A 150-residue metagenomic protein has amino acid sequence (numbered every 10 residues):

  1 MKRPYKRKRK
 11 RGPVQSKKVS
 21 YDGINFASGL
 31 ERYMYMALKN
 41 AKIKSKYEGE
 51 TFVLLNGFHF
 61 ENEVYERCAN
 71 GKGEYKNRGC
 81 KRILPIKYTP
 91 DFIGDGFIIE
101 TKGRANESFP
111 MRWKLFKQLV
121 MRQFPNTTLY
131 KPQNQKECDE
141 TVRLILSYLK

Functional and structural regions predicted by a protein language model:
M1-K150: Electrostatic, structured charged patches in enzyme active sites and in nucleic-acid/phosphate-binding
